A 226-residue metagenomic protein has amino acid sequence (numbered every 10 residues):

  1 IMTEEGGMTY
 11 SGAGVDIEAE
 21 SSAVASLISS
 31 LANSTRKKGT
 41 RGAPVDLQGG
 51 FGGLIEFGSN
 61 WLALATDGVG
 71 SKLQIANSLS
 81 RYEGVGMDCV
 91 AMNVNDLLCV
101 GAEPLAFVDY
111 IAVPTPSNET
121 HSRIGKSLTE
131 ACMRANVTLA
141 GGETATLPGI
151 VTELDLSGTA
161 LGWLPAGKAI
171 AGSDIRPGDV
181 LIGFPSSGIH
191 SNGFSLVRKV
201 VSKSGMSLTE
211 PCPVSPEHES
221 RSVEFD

Functional and structural regions predicted by a protein language model:
M2-D226: Helix-biased detector of long, well-ordered alpha-helical tracts
